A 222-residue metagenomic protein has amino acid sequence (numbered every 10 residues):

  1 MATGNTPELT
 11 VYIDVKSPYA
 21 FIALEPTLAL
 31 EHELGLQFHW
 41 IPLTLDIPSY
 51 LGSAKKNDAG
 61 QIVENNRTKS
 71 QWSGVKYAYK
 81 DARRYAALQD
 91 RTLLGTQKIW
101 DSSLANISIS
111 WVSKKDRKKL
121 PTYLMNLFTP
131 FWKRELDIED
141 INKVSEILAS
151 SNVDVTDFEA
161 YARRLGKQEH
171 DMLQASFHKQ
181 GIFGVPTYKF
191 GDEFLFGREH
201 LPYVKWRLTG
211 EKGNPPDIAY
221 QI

Functional and structural regions predicted by a protein language model:
A2: Glycine/alanine-rich phosphate-binding loops at beta-alpha junctions
N5-L36, T122, N126-I222: C-terminal cap of thioredoxin/glutaredoxin-like
F21-F131, P215-A219: Structural alpha/beta surface segment adjacent to cysteine/selenocysteine redox centers across thiol/disulfide enzymes
